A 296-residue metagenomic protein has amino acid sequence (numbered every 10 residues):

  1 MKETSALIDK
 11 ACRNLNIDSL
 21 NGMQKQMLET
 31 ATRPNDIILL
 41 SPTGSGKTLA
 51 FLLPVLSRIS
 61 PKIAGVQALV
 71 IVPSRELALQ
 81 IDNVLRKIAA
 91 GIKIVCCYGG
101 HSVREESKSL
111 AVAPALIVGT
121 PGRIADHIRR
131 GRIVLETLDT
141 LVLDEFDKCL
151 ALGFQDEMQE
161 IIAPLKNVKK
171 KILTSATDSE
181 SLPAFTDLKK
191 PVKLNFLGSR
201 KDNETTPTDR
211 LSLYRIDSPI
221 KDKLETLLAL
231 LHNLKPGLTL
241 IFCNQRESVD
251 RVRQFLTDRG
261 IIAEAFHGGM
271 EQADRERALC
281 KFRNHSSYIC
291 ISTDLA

Functional and structural regions predicted by a protein language model:
M1-L40: Conserved pre-motif I regulatory segment
S5-K10, A64-R129, T137-T140, R251-F266 (+1 more regions): Conserved nucleic-acid-binding Ia/Ib motif block in the N-terminal RecA-like helicase ATPase lobe
K25-I37, T48-I63, L79, V84-I88: Walker A/P-loop NTP-binding motif
R33-L39, A64-A68, P114-A115, K169-K170 (+2 more regions): Pre-Walker A (Motif I) flank of P-loop NTPase domains
L40-T43, P73, N244: P-loop (Walker A) phosphate-binding loop of NTP-binding proteins
P121, T137, E145-F146, Q245 (+1 more regions): Walker B catalytic acidic pair
V134-E204: Post-DEXD/H (motif II) to motif III coupling segment of the RecA-like Helicase ATP-binding lobe
D209-D258: Conserved interdomain hinge at the start of the Helicase C-terminal
